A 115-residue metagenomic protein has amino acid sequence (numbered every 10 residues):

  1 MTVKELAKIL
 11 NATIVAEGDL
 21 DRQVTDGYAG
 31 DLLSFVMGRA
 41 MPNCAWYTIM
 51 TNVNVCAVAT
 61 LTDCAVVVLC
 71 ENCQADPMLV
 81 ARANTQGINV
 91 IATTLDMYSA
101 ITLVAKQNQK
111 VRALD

Functional and structural regions predicted by a protein language model:
T2-K4, D96: Short, structural beta-strand-to-alpha-helix junction motif
E5-G27: An N-cap/entry alpha-helix motif that binds or orients negatively charged groups
D21-R22, D31-A45, M50-D115: Feature captures the catalytic cores and cofactor-binding loops of soluble hydro-lyases/lyases that act on carboxylate
